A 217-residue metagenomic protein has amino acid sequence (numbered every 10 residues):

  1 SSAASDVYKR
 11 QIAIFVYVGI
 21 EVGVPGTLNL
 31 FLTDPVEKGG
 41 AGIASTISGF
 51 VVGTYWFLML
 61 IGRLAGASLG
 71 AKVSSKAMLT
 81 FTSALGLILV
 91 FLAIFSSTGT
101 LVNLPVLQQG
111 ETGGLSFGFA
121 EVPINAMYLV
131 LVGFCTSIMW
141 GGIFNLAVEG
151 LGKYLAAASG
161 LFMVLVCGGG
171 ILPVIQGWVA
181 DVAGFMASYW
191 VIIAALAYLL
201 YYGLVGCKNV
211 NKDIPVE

Functional and structural regions predicted by a protein language model:
A3-Y8: Short, small-residue-biased leader/transition segments that mark boundaries at the very start of proteins
K9-I20, V130-F134: Pair of pore-lining "gating" transmembrane helices in MFS-fold secondary transporters
G26-T46: Short amphipathic helix-loop junctions that connect adjacent transmembrane helices in Major Facilitator Superfamily/SLC
G62-S75: Helix-to-loop junctions at the C-terminal end of transmembrane segments in multipass secondary transporters
A77-W140: C-terminal transmembrane helical hairpin of 12-TM major facilitator-type secondary transporters
S137-G152: Intracellular juxtamembrane helix-capping segments at the cytosolic ends of symmetry-related transmembrane helices
I175-A195: A membrane-interface helix-boundary motif in multi-pass transporters
I193-E217: Multi-pass alpha-helical transporter architecture, strongest for 12-TM Major Facilitator/SLC carriers used
